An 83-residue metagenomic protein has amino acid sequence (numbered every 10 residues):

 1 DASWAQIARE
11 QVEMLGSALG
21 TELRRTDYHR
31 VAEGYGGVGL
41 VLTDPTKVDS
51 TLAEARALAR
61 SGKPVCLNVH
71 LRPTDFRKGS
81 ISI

Functional and structural regions predicted by a protein language model:
D1-I83: Thiamine diphosphate
